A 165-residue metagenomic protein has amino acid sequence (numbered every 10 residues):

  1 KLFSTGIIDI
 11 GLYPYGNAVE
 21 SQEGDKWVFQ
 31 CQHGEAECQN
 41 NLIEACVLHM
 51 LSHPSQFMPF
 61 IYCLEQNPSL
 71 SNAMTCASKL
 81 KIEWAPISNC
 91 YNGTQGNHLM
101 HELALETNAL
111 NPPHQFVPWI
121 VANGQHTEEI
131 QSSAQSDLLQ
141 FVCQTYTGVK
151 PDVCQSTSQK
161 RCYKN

Functional and structural regions predicted by a protein language model:
K1-S88, S156-N165: Structural alpha/beta surface segment adjacent to cysteine/selenocysteine redox centers across thiol/disulfide enzymes
C63, N67-N165: C-terminal cap of thioredoxin/glutaredoxin-like
